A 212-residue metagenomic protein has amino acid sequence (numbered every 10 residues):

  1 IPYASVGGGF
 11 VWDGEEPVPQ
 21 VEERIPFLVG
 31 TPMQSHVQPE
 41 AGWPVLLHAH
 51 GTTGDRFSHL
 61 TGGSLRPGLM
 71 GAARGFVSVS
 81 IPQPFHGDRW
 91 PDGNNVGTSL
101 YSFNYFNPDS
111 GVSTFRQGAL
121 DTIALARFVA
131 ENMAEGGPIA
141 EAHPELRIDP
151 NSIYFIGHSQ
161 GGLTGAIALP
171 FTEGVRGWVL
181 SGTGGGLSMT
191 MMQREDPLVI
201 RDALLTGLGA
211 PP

Functional and structural regions predicted by a protein language model:
A4-E23, H36-A142: Cap/lid segment of the alpha/beta-hydrolase catalytic domain
P44-V45, Y154, G177: Structural motif
P82, I156, S181-G182: Alpha/beta-hydrolase-fold catalytic nucleophile elbow
N94, T98, A166-P212: Hydrolase active-site cap/lid region
E131-R147, A203-P212: Short mixed-charge
S152-G165: Gly/Ala-rich beta-loop-alpha elbow adjacent to hydrolase catalytic centers
